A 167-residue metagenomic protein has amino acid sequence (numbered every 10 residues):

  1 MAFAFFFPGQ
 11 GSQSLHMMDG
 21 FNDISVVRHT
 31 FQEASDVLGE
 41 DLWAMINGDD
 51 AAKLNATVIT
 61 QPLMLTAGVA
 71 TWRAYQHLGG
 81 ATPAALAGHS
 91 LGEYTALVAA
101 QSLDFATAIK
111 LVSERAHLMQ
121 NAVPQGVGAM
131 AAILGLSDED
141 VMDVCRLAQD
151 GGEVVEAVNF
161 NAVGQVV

Functional and structural regions predicted by a protein language model:
A2-A87: Helix-rich "cap/lid" substructures immediately adjacent to catalytic or cofactor-binding pockets
Q10-S12, L38, A100-V167: Alpha/beta catalytic cores of group-transfer enzymes, especially the acyltransferase/condensing modules of polyketide
H29, L63, S90-L91, L103 (+1 more regions): An amphipathic alpha-helix/helix-turn recognition signal
E33, A67-A70, Y94, T107 (+2 more regions): Residues within well-formed alpha-helices
D49-D50, S90, V112, C145: A general structural motif at alpha-helix termini
A51-A52, A87-L91, G128-A132: Short, glycine/charge-rich beta-strand/loop segments that flank catalytic centers and engage negatively charged groups
G68, A84-G92, A96, D104: Gly/Ala-rich beta-loop-alpha elbow adjacent to hydrolase catalytic centers
A74, L78, L97-S102: Alpha-helix C-terminal capping segments
